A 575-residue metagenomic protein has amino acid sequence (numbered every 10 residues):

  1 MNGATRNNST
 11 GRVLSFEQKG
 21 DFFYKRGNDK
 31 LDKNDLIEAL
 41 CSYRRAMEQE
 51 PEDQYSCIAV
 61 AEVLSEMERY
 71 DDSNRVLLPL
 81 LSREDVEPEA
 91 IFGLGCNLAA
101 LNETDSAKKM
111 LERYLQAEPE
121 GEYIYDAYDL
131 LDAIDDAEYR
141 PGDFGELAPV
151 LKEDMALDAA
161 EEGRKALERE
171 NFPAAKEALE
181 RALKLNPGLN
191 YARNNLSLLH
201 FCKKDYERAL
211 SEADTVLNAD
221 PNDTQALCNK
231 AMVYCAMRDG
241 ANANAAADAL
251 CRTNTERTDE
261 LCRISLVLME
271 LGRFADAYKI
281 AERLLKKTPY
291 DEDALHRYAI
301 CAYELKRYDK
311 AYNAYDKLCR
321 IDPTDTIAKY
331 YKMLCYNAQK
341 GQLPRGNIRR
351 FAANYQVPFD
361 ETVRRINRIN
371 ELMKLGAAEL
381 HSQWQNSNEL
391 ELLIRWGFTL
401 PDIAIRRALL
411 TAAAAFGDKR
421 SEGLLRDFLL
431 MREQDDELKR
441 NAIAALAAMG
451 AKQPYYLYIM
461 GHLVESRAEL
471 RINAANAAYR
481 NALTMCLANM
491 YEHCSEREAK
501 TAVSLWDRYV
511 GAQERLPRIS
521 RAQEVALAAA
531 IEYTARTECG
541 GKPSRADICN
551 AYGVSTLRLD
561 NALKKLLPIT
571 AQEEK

Functional and structural regions predicted by a protein language model:
N2-F22, E138-D158, V363-N367, A378-N386 (+2 more regions): TPR-adjacent "capping" and linker segments in tetratricopeptide-repeat scaffold/adaptor proteins
S15, Q49, S82-E84, A117 (+6 more regions): Structural marker of alpha-solenoid helical repeat scaffolds
Q18-Q49, E66, K152-L185, N195 (+1 more regions): Alpha-helical segment of the N-proximal tetratricopeptide repeat
D21, Y55, E89, E122-D126 (+8 more regions): Start-of-helix register in tetratricopeptide repeats
K25, A59, G93, D126-L130 (+6 more regions): Canonical tetratricopeptide repeat
D32, E66, A100, L130-A133 (+8 more regions): Register position in tetratricopeptide repeats
R45-A46, P79-L80, Y114, A148 (+5 more regions): Canonical positions in the second alpha-helix
